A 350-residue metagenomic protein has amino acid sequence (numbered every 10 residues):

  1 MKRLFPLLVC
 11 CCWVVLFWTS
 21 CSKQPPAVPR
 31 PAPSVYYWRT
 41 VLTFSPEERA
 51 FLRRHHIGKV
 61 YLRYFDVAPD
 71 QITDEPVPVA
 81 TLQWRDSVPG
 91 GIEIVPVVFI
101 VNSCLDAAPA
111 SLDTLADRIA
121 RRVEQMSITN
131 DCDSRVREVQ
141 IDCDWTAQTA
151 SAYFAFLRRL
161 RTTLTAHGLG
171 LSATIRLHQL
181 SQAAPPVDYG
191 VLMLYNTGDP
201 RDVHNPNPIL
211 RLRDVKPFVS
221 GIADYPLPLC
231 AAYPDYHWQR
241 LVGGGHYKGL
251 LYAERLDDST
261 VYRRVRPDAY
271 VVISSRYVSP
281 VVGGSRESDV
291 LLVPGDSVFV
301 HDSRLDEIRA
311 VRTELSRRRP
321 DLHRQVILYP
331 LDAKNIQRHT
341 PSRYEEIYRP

Functional and structural regions predicted by a protein language model:
M1-L4: Positively charged n-region of N-terminal signal peptides that target proteins for export
F17-S20: C-terminal motif of bacterial Sec signal peptides marking the signal peptidase cleavage site
V28-V35, A68, I72-L192: Chitinase-like catalytic core of GlcNAc-active glycosidases
T43-P69, M126-S134: Catalytic domains of carbohydrate-active enzymes, especially glycoside hydrolases
V60, I141, G190, A231 (+1 more regions): Conserved, mostly hydrophobic/aromatic
E75-P78, L112-R122, F154-R159, P206-F218 (+2 more regions): Well-ordered, non-membrane alpha-helical segments in soluble/globular domains
A155-D257: Substrate-binding surface in catalytic domains of secreted glycosidases
Y236, G244-P350: Substrate-binding cleft of secreted/luminal carbohydrate-active enzymes
